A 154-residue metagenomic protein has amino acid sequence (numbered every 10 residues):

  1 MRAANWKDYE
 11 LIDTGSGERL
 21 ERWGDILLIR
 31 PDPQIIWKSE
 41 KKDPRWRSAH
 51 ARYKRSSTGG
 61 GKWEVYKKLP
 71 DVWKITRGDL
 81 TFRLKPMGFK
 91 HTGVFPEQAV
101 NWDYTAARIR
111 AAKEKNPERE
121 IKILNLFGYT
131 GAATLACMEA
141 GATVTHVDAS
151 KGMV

Functional and structural regions predicted by a protein language model:
M1-A3: N-terminal accessory targeting/assembly segments
N5-K7, I123: Short, flexible loop segments at the rims of nucleotide/cofactor-binding pockets, characterized by
K7-R22, L28-P96, D103: Non-catalytic substrate-recognition/targeting regions of SAM-dependent transferases
I26-L27, T143: Structural motif
T92-I109, I121-L124: Glycine-rich active-site/cofactor-binding loop and its immediate structural neighborhood
R108-V154: Conserved SAM/SAH cofactor-binding pocket of Class I
